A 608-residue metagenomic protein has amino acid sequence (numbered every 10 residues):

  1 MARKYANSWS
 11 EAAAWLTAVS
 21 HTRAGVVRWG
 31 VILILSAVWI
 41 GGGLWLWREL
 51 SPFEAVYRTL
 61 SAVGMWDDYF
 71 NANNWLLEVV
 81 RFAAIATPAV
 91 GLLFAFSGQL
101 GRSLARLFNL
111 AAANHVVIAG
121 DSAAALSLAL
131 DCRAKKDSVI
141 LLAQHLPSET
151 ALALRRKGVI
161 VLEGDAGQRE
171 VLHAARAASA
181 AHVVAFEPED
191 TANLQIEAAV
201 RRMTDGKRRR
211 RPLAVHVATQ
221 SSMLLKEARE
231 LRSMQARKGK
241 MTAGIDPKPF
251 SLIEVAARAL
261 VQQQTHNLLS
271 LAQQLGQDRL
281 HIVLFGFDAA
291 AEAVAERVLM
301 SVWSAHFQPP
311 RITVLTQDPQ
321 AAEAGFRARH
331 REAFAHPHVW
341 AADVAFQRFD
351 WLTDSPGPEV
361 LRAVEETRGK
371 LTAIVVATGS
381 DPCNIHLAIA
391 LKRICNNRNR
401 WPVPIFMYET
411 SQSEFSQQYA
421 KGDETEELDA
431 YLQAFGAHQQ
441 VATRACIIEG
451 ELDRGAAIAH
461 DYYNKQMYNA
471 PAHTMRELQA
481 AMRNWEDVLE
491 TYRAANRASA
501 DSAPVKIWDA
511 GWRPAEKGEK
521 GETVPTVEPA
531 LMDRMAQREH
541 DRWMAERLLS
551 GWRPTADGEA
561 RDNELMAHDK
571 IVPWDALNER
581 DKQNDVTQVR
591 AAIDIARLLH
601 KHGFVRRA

Functional and structural regions predicted by a protein language model:
A2-D541, E546-R553, P573-D575, R580-Q583 (+2 more regions): Cytosolic regulatory regions of ion transport systems
P554-D569: Surface-exposed intrinsically disordered loops and tails
N584-V586, R590: Intrinsically disordered, low-complexity terminal and linker regions enriched in polar/acidic and proline-rich content
